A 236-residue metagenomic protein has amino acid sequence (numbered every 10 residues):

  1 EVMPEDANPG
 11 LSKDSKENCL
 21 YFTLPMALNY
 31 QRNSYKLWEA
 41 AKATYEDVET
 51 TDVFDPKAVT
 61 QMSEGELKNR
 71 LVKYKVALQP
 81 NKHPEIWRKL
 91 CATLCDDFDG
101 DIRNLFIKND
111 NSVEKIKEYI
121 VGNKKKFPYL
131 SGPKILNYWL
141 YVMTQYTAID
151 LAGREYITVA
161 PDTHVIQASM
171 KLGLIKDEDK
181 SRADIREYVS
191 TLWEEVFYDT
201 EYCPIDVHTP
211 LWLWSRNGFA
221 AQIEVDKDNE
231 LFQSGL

Functional and structural regions predicted by a protein language model:
E1-L236: HhH-family (HhH-GPD) DNA N-glycosylase catalytic core used in base-excision repair
